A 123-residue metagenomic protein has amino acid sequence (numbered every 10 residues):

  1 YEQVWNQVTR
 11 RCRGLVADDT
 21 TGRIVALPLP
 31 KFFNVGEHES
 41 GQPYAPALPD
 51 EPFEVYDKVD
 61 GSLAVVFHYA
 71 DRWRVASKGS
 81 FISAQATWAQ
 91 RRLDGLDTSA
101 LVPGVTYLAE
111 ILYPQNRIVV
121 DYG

Functional and structural regions predicted by a protein language model:
Y1-G123: Core nucleotide-handling region used for phosphoryl-transfer chemistry
